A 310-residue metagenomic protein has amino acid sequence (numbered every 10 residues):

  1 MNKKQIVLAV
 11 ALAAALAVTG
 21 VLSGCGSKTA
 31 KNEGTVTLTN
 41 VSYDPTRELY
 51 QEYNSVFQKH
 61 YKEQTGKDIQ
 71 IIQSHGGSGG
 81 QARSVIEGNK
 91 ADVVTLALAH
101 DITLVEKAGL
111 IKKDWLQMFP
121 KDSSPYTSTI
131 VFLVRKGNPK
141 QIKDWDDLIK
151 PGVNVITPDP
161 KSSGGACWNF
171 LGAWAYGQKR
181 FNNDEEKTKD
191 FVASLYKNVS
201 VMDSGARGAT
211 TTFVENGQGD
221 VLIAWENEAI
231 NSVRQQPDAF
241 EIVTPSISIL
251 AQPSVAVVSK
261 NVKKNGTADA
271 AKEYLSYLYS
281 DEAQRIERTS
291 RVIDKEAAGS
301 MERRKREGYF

Functional and structural regions predicted by a protein language model:
M1-T37: Short, low-complexity disordered leader/linker segments with a strong preference for bacterial N-terminal type II
K31-S162, E302-K305: N-terminal segment of the mature folded domain
V41-Y43, V134-K136, N154-F181, Y196-V199 (+1 more regions): Short beta-strand->loop
N54-E63, I86-K90, A99, E106-L110 (+10 more regions): Sec-exported extracytoplasmic/periplasmic mature domains
S124-T129, V192-Y196, D203, Q235-K263 (+2 more regions): Periplasmic-binding protein-like
G137-K143, S162, A175-N183, N261-D269: Short helix-loop capping/hinge motifs at secondary-structure junctions, enriched in acidic/polar residues
F181-S246: Ligand-binding pocket segment of bilobal, Venus flytrap-like solute-binding proteins
V262-F310: Extracellular/periplasmic juxtamembrane helices and adjacent flexible linkers that interface with membrane partners
